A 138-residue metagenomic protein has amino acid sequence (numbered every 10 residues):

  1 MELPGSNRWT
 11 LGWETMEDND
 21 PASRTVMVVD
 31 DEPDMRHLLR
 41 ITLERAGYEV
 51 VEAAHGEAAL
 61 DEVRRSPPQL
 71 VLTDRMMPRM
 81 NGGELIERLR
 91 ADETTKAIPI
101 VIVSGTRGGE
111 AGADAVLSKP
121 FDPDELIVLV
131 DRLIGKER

Functional and structural regions predicted by a protein language model:
M1-T25, D124-R138: Non-catalytic signal-transmission and effector/linker regions of two-component phosphorelay proteins
H37-R45: Charged docking surfaces used in two-component/phosphorelay signaling
E52-D61, G82: Helix N-cap/capping motif at the beta->alpha junctions
D61, G83-K96: Short amphipathic alpha-helix used as the core "switch/output" element in two-component signaling
D74: Active-site residues of response regulator receiver
M77: Receiver (REC) domain active-site loop signature in two-component systems and cognate sites in sensor histidine kinases
V101-S104: Hydrophobic/aromatic residues positioned on beta-strands within the core alpha/beta folds
K119: A Lys-centered signature of the CheY-like receiver
